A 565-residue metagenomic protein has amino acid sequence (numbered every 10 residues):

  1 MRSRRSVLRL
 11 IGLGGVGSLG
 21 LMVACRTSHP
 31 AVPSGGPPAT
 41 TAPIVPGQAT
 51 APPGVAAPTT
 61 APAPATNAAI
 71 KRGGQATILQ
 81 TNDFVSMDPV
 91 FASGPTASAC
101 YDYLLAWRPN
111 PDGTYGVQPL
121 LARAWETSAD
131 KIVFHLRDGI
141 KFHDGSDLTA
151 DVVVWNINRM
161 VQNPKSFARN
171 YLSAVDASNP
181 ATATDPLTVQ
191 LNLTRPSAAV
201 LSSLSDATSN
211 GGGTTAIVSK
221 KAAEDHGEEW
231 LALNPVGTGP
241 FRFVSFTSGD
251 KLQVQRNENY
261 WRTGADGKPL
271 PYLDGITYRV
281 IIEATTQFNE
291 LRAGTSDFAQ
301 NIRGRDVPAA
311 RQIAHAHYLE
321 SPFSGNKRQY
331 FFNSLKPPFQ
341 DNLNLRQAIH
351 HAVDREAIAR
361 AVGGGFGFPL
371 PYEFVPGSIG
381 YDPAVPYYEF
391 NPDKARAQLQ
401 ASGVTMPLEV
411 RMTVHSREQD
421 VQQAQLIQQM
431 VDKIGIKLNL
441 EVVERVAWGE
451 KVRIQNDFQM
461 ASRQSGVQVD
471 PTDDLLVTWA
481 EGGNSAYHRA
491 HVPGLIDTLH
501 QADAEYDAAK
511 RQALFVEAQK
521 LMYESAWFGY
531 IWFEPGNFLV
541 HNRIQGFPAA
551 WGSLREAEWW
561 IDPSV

Functional and structural regions predicted by a protein language model:
M1-G15: N-terminal secretory signal peptides and thylakoid transit peptides that target proteins across membranes
G12-A24, T96, T247-L252, R256 (+4 more regions): Detector for C-terminal structural segments
T77, T149-N158, P186-N192, G239-P240 (+7 more regions): Alpha-helical secondary-structure segments
T77-D130, N158, V236: N-terminal lobe/hinge region of extracytoplasmic solute-binding protein
A106-D112, A207-P271, G275, T285 (+3 more regions): Gly/Pro-rich hinge or "lid" segments in bacterial periplasmic/extracellular proteins
R123-F167, T184, Q190-N192, Q287-E290 (+1 more regions): Aromatic- and charge-enriched surface segment that lines or borders ligand/interaction sites
E126, N170-K221, R242-T247: Surface-exposed binding/hinge segments that line and control ligand-binding clefts or catalytic entry sites
E229, N259-A309, G325, Q428 (+1 more regions): Ligand-site clamp/hinge motif
